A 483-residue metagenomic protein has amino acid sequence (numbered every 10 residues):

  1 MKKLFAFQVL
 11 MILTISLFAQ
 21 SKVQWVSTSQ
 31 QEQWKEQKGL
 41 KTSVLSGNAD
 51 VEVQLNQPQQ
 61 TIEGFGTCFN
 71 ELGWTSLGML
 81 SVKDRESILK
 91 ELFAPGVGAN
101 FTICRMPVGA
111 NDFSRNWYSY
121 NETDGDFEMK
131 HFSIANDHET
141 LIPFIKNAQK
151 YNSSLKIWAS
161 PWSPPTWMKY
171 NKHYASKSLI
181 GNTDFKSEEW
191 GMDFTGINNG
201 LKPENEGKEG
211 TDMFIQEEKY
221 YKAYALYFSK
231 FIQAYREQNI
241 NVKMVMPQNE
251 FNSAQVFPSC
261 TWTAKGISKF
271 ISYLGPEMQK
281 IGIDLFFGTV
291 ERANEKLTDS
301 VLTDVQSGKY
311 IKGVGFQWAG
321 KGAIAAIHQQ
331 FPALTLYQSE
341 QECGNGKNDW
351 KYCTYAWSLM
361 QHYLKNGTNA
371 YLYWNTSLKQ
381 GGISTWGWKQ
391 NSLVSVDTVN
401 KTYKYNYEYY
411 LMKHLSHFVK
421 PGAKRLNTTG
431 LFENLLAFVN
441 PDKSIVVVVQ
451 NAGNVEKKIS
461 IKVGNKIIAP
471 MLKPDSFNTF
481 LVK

Functional and structural regions predicted by a protein language model:
M1-K22: Bacterial Sec-dependent N-terminal signal peptides
Q33-N239: N-terminal catalytic cores of secreted or lumenal carbohydrate-active enzymes
E63, V97-C104, N152-K156, Q238-M244 (+6 more regions): Loop/turn elements at helix/coil->beta-strand transitions in domains of secreted/extracellular proteins
T67, N100, I157, V245 (+5 more regions): Conserved, mostly hydrophobic/aromatic
L72-T75, G109-F113, W162-W167, N249-A254 (+5 more regions): Solvent-exposed loop/turn segments at secondary-structure junctions within structured extracellular/periplasmic domains
Y220-K347: Active-site neighborhood of glycoside hydrolase catalytic domains
T335-Y410, T428-G430: Aromatic/acidic polysaccharide-binding cleft in carbohydrate-active enzymes
H417, T428-G464, M471, D475: Carbohydrate-binding surface patches
